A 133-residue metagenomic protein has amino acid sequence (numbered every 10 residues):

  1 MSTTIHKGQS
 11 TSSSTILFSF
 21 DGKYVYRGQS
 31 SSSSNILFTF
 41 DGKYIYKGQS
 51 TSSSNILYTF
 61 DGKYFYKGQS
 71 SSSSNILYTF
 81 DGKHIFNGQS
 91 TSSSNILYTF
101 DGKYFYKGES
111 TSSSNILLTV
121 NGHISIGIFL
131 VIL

Functional and structural regions predicted by a protein language model:
M1-Y24, Q29-N35, G42, Q49-N55 (+1 more regions): Long terminal segments
